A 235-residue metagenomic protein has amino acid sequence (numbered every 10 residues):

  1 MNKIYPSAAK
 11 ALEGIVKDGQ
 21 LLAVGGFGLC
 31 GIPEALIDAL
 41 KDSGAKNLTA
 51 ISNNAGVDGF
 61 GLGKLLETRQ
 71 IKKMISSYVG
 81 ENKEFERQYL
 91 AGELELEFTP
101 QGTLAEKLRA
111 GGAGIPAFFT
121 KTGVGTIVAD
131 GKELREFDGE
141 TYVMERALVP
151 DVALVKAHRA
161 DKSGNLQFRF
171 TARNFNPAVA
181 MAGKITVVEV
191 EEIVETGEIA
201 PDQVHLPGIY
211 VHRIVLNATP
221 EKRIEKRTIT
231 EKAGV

Functional and structural regions predicted by a protein language model:
M1-V235: Conserved alpha/beta enzyme-core scaffold
